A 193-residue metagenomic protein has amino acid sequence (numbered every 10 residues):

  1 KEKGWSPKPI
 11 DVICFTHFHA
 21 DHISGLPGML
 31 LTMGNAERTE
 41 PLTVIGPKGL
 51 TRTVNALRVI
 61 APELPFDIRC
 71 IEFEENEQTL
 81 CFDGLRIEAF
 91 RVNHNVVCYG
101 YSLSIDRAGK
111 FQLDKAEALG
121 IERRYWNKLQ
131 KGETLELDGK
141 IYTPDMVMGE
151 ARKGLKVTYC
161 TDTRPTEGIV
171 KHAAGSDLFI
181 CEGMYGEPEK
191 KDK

Functional and structural regions predicted by a protein language model:
K1-I45, R69-E74: Active-site metal-binding motif and surrounding structural segment of the metallo-beta-lactamase
S6-P7, C81, E150-R152: Short, flexible hinge/linker loops that cap or flank conserved catalytic cores
I10-F18, G46-P47, T158-T163, I180-G183: Active-site neighborhood of phospho(di)ester-bond hydrolases with catalytic His/Asp-centered motifs
L26-M29, V54-L57, I169: Hydrophobic packing residues within well-ordered alpha-helices of enzyme cores
T51-V59, C70-N76: A gly/proline- and charged-residue-enriched helix-loop-helix capping module
D67-C70, I87: Generic structural signal for residues in well-ordered beta-strands
E75-E77, T166-K193: Binuclear metal-ion centers of metallo-dependent hydrolases, dominated by the metallo-beta-lactamase
L85-Y159, T163-H172, L178-I180: Active-site-proximal loop/helix segment associated with metal-binding centers of metalloenzymes
